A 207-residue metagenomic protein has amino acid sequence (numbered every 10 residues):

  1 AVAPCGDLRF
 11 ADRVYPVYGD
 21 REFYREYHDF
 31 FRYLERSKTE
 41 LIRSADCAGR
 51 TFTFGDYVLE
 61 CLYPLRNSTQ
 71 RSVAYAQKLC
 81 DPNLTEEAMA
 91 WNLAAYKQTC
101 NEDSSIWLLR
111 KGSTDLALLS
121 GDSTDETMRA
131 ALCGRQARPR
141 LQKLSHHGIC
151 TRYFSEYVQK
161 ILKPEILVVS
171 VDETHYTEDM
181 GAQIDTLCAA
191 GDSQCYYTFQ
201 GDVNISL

Functional and structural regions predicted by a protein language model:
A1-L119, E126, A189-L207: Flexible, acidic/histidine-containing loops and adjacent segments that form or flank the divalent-metal
V2-R21, D125-N204: Cap/insert and terminal regions of metallo-dependent hydrolase folds
L119-S120, K143: Short beta-strand segments
